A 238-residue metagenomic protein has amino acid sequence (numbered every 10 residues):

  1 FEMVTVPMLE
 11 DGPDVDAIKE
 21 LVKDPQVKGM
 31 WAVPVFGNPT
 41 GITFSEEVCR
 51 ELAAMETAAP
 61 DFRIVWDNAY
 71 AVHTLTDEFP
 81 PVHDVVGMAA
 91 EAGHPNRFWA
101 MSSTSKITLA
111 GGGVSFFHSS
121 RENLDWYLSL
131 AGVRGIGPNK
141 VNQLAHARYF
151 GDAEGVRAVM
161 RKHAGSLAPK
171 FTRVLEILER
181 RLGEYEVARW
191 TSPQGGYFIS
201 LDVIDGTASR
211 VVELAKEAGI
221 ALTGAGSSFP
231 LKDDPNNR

Functional and structural regions predicted by a protein language model:
F1: Substrate-binding/gating loop at the entrance of the active-site cleft, primarily in PLP-dependent aminotransferase-like
T5, I64-W66, H146, L222-G224: Hydrophobic residues in well-ordered beta-strands that form the structural core
P7-P13, S227-S228: Short, acidic/turn-prone active-site loops that include or flank metal/cofactor- and phosphate-binding residues
P13-P25, G37, I42-I64, N68-A110: Active-site pre-lysine segment of PLP-dependent enzymes
W31-P34, V65-N68, S102, F116-H118 (+2 more regions): Short beta-strand segments
A90-A168: Conserved core segment of the aminotransferase class I/II
N123-L124, L128, F198-R238: Conserved C-terminal alpha-helix-loop-beta "cap" of PLP-dependent enzymes that closes/shapes the active-site mouth
R161-L175, V187-D202: Conserved glycine-rich beta-strand-loop-beta hairpin in the small C-terminal domain of fold type I
